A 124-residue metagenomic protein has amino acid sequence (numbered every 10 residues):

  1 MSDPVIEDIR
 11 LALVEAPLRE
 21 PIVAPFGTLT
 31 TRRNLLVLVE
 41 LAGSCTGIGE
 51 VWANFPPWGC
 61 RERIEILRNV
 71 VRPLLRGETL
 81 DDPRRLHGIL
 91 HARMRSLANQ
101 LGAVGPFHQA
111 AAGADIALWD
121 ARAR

Functional and structural regions predicted by a protein language model:
M1-G43, I48-W58: Structured beta-strand/loop patches that form or line metal/cofactor-binding pockets in enzymes
E40-R124: Metal- or metallocofactor-binding catalytic centers and their adjacent structured scaffolds across diverse enzyme
